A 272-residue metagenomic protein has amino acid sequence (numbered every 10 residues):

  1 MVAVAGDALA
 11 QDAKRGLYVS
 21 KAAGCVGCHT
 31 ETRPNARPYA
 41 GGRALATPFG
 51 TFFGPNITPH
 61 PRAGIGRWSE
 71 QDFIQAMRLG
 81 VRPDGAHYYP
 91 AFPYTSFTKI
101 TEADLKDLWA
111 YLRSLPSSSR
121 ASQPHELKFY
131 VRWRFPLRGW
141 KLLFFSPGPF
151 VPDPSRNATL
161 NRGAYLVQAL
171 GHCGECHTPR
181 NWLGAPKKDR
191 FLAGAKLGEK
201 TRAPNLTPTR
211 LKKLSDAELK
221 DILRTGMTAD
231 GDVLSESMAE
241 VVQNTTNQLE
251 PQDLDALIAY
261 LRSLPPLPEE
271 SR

Functional and structural regions predicted by a protein language model:
V4-K21, R67, G139-Q168: Electrostatic cytochrome c docking/interface patches
G16, A22-T32, F73, L108 (+4 more regions): The canonical Cys-X-X-Cys-His
S20, F52-G54, H87-Y89, G171 (+1 more regions): Extracytoplasmic
A44-Q75, T95-L105, R190-D230, E240-L254: Electron-transfer interface patches adjacent to heme c in soluble/periplasmic c-type cytochromes and di-/multiheme
Q71, G80, G85-Y111: Membrane-embedded segments
D84-A86, G174, L183-G184, K213 (+2 more regions): Substrate-binding/catalytic groove segments of enzymes that remodel or degrade extracellular structural polymers
R120-L137: Extended, well-folded interaction surfaces typified by the phenylalanyl-tRNA synthetase beta subunit core
E236-R272: A cross-kingdom marker for long, charged
